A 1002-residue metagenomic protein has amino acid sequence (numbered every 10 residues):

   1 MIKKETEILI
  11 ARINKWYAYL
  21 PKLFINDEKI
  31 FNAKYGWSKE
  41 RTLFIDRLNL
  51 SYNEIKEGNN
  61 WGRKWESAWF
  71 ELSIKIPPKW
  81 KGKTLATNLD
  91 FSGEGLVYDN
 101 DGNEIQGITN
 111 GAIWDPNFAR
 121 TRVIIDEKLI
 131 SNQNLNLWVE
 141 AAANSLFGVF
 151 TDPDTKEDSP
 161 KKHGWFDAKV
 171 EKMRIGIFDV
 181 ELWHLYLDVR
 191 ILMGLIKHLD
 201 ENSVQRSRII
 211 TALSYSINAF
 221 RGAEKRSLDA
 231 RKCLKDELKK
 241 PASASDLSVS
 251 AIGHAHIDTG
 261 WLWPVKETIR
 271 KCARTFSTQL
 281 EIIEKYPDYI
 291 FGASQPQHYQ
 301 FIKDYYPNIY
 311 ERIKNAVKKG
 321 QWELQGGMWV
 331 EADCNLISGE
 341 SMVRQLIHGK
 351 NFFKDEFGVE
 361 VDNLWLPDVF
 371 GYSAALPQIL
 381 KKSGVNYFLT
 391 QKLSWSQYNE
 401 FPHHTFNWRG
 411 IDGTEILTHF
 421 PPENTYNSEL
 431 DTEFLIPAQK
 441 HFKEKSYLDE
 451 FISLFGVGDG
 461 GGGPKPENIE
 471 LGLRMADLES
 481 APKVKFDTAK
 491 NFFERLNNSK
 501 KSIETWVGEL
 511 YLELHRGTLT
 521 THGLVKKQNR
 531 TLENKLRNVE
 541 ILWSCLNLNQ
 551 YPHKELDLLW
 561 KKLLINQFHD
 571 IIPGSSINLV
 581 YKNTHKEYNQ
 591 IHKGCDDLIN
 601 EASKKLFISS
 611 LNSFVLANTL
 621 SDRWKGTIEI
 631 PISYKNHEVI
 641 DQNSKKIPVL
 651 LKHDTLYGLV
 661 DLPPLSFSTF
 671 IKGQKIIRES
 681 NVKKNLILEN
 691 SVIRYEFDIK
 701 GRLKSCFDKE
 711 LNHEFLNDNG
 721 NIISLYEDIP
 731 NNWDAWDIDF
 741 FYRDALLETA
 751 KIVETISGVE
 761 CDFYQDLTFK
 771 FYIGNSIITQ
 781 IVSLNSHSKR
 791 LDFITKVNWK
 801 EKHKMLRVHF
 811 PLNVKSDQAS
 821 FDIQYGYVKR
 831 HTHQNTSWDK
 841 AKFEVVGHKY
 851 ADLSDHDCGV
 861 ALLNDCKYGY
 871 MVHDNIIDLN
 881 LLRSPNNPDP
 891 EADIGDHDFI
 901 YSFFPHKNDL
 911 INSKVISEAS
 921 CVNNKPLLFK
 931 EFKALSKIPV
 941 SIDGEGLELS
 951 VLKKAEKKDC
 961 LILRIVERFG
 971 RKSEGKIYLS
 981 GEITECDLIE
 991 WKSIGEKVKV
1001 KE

Functional and structural regions predicted by a protein language model:
M1-E54: Accessory carbohydrate-binding/adhesion or oligomerization-edge regions at the termini of glycan-active proteins
N60-P78: Short beta-strands within extracellular/lumenal beta-sheet-rich domains
A68, P77-A86, D622, S788-R790 (+1 more regions): Extended extracellular/luminal ectodomain segments enriched in beta-structured repeat modules
K81-Y98, L137, I977: Aromatic-lined ligand-binding clefts that engage carbohydrates, nucleic acids, or primary amines
N110-D115, A119, S216-S227, A255-K271 (+7 more regions): The substrate-binding groove and active-site-proximal loops of carbohydrate-active enzymes, especially glycoside
I124, K128-R226, A244, S248-S250 (+5 more regions): Active-site and substrate-binding clefts of carbohydrate-active enzymes
L234-A251, K271-Y286, F301-E360, A374-K382 (+2 more regions): Catalytic alpha-helical scaffold of carbohydrate-active enzymes acting on polysaccharides/glycoconjugates
L376-K382, W395, H404-T405, S428 (+7 more regions): C-terminal (or distal) subdomains of carbohydrate-active enzymes
